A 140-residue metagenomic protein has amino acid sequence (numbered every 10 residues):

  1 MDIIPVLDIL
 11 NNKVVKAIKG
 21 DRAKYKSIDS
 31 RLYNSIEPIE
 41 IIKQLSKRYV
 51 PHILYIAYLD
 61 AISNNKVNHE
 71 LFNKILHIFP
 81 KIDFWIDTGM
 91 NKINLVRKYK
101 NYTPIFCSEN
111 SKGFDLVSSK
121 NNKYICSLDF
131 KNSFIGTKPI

Functional and structural regions predicted by a protein language model:
M1-I4: Extreme N-terminal starter segment of soluble prokaryotic enzymes
L7-D29, I93-I140: Conserved anion-binding
L10-K13, E40-I42, I86: Short, functional N-terminal and low-complexity linear motifs
N11-I18, L45-Y55: N-terminal glycine-rich anion-binding loops that anchor highly charged ligand groups
D21-K43: Short catalytic helix/loop segments, enriched in acidic residues and glycine and frequently bearing histidine
P38-K43, N68-F72, I140: Well-ordered, non-membrane alpha-helical segments in soluble/globular domains
K47-K100, K112: N-terminal active-site wall of soluble small-molecule enzyme domains
